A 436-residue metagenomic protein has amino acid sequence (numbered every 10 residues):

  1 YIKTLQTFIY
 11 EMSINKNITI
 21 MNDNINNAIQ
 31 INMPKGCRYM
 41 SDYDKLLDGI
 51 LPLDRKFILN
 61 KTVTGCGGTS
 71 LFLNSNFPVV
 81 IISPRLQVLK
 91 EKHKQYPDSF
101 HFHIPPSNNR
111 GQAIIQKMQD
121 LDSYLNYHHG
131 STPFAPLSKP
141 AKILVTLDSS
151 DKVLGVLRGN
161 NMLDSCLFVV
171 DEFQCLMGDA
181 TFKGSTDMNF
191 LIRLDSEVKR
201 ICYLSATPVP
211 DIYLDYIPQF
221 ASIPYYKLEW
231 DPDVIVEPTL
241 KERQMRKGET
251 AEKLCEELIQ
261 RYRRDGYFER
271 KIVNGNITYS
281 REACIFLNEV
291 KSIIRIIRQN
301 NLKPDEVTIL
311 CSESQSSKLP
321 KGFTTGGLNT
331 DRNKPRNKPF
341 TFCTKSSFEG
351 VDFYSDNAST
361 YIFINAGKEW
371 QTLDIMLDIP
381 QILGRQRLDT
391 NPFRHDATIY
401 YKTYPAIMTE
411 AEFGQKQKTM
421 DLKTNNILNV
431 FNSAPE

Functional and structural regions predicted by a protein language model:
G65-F72, S150-N160, F340-T360, Q381-D389: SF2 helicase motor core recognition
S70-L71, S75-G111, K291: Conserved Walker A/P-loop ATP-binding site and its immediately adjacent core in helicase/helicase-like ATPase domains
P78-L89, Y262-N300: Conserved strand-helix element at the start of the C-terminal RecA-like helicase core
S99-G155, F323-L328: Inter-Walker segment of RecA-like/P-loop motor cores
G159-I192: SF2 helicase catalytic motif II
P208-Y262: Interdomain hinge/linker at the junction between the two RecA-like core domains of SF2 helicases
Q315-C343: Conserved helicase ATPase core of P-loop NTP-dependent helicases/translocases
K368-F393: Conserved SF2 helicase motif VI
